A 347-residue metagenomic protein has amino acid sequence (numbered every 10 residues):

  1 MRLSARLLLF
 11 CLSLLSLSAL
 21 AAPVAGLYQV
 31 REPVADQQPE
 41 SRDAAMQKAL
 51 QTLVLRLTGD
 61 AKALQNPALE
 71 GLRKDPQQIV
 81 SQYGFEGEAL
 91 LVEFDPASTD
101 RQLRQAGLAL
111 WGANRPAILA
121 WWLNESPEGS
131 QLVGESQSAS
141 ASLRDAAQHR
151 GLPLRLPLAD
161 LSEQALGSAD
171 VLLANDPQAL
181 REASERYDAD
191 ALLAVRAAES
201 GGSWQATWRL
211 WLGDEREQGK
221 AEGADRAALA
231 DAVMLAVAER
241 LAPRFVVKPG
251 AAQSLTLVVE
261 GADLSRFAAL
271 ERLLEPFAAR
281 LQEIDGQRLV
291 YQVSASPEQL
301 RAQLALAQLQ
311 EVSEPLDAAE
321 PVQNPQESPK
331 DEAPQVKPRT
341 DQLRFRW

Functional and structural regions predicted by a protein language model:
M1-L9: Bacterial N-terminal signal peptides that target proteins for export
S16-S18: N-terminal signal peptide c-region/cleavage motif recognized by signal peptidases
L20-L27: Cleaved targeting-peptide boundary
A25, A44-G59, F94, A106 (+6 more regions): C-terminal/domain-edge helix-coil "capping" segments
Y28-R31, A35, Y187-A228, Q308 (+1 more regions): Amphipathic beta-strand/beta-sheet edge segments enriched in Tyr/Trp
K48-A68, A120-L173, L270-Q292, A305-Q308: N-terminal segment of the mature soluble domain
L64-N124, L132-A141: Signal peptide-directed extracytoplasmic domains
V80-G87, L156-P157, L172-S203, E283 (+2 more regions): A short, hydrophobic beta-strand-centered structural micro-motif
